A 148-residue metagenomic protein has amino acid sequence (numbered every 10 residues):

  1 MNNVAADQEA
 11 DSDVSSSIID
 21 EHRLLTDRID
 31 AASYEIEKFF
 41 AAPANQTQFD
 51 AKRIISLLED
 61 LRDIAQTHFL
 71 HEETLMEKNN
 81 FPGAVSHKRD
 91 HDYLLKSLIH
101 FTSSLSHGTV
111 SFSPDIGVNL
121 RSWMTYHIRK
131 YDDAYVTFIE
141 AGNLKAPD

Functional and structural regions predicted by a protein language model:
M1-D148: Small-residue-biased structural context
